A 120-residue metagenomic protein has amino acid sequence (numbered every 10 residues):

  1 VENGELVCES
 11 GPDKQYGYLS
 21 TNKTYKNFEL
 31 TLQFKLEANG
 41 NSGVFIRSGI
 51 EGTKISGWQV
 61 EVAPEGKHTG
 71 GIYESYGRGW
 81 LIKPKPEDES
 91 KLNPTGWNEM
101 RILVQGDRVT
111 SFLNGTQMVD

Functional and structural regions predicted by a protein language model:
V1-D120: Carbohydrate-interacting regions of secretory-pathway proteins
